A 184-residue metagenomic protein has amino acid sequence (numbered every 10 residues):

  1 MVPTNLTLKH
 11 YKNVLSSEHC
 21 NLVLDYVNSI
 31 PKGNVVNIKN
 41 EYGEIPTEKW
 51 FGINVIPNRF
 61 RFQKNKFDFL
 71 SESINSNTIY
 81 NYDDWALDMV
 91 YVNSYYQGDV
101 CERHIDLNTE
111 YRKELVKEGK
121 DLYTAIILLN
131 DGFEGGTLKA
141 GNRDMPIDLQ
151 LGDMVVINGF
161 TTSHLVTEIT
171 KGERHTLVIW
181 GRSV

Functional and structural regions predicted by a protein language model:
M1-D84, Y91: Non-heme Fe(II)/2-oxoglutarate
L6-L8, L87-M89, G98-V100, K120-I126 (+2 more regions): Extracellular structured ligand-interaction cores
S16, Q97, K171-G172: Short strand-connecting beta-turns/loops that link adjacent beta-strands
V23, N108, E168: Alpha-helical and His/Cys-centered functional microenvironments
V92-E118: Conserved short histidine dyad/triad with adjacent acidic residue
L115, D121, G132-V184: Catalytic core of Fe(II)/2-oxoglutarate
